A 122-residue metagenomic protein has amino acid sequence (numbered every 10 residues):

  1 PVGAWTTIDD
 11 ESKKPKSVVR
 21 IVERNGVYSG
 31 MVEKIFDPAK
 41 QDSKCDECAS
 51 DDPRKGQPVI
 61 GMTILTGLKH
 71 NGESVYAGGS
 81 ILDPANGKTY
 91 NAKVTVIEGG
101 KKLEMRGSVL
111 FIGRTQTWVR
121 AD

Functional and structural regions predicted by a protein language model:
P1-T6, G72-G79, K101-E104: Short, hydrophobic/aromatic-rich segments at coil-to-beta transitions
A4-S29, F36-C48, D52-N71, K93-T95: Short, solvent-exposed loop/hinge segments that bridge or flank secondary-structure elements
D10-S12, P84, T95-I97, S108-L110: Short polar/acidic secondary-structure junctions
K13-P15, G26, N86-K88, I112-R114: Short acidic/polar mixed-charge low-complexity motifs
E33-P38, L82-N86, S108-I112: Short, solvent-exposed aromatic-acidic interface loops
A39-C45, G87-Y90, R114-V119: A short, polar/proline- and glycine-enriched secondary-structure boundary/capping micro-motif
N71, S80-P84, K88-Y90, V94-V96: Short, conserved turn/kink motifs that form compact alpha/beta structural patches or helix kinks used as
G100, V109-D122: Edge beta-strand at a domain terminus
